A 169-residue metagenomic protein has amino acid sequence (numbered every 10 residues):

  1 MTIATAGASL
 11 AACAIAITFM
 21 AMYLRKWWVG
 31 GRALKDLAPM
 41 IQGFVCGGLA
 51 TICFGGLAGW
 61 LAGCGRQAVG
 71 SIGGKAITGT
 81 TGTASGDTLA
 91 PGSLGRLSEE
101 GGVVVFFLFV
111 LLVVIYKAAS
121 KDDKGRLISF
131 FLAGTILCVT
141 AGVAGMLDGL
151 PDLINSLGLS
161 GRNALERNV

Functional and structural regions predicted by a protein language model:
I3-A16, L94-V105: Structural signature of hydrophobic alpha-helical transmembrane segments
A8-G30: N-terminal signal-anchor/start-transfer transmembrane helix
W27-A50, S120-L132: Alpha-helical transmembrane segments and their helix-start/interface "positive-inside/aromatic belt" motifs in integral
Q42-G63, L132-G145: Hydrophobic alpha-helical membrane-insertion segments
L57-I77, M146-L157: Interfacial/capping segments of alpha-helical transmembrane domains
T83-F109, R167-V169: Hydrophobic alpha-helical transmembrane segments
F107-I115, F130-G134: Hydrophobic, membrane-inserted alpha-helices
V139-V169: Alpha-helical transmembrane segments of multi-pass integral membrane proteins, characterized by long hydrophobic
